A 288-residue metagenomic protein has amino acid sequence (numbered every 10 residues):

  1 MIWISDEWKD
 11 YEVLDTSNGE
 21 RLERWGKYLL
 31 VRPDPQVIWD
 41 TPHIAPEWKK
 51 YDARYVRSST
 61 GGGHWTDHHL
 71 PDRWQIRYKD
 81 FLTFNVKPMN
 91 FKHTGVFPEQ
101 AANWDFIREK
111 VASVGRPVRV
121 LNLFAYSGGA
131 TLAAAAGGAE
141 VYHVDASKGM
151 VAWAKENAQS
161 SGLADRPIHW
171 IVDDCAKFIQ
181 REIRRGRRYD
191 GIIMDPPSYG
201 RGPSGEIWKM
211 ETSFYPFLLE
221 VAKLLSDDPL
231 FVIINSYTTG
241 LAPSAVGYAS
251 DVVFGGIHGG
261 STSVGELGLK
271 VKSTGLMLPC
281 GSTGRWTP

Functional and structural regions predicted by a protein language model:
E7-E23, L30-P98, D105: Non-catalytic substrate-recognition/targeting regions of SAM-dependent transferases
P98-G115: Conserved alpha-helix/loop element of class I SAM-dependent methyltransferases that forms part of the SAM/SAH-binding
G115-Y126: Conserved class I S-adenosyl-L-methionine
S127-V141: Conserved SAM-binding loop of SAM-dependent methyltransferases across substrates and taxa, primarily the Class I
S147-I193: S-adenosyl-L-methionine
K148-M150, V172-A176, Y189-E220: Mobile active-site "lid"/loop adjacent to the S-adenosyl-L-methionine
L225-D227: Helix-to-beta-strand junctions that scaffold the AdoMet/dcAdoMet cofactor pocket in Class I SAM-dependent enzymes
P229-P288: C-terminal catalytic and target-recognition region of SAM-dependent MTase-like enzymes, primarily methyltransferases
